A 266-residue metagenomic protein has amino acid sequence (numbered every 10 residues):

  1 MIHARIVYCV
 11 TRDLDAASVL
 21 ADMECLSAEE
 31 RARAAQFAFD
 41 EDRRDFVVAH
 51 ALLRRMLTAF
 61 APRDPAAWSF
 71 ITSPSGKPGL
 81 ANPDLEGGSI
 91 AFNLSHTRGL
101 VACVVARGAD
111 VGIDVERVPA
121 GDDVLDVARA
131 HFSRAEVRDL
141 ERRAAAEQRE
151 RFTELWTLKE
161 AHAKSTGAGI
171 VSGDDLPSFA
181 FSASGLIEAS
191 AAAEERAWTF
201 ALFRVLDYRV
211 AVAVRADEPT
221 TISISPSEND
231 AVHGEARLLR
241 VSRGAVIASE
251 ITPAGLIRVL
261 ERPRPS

Functional and structural regions predicted by a protein language model:
M1-S266: Core catalytic alpha/beta fold that binds nucleotide/phospho-ligands
